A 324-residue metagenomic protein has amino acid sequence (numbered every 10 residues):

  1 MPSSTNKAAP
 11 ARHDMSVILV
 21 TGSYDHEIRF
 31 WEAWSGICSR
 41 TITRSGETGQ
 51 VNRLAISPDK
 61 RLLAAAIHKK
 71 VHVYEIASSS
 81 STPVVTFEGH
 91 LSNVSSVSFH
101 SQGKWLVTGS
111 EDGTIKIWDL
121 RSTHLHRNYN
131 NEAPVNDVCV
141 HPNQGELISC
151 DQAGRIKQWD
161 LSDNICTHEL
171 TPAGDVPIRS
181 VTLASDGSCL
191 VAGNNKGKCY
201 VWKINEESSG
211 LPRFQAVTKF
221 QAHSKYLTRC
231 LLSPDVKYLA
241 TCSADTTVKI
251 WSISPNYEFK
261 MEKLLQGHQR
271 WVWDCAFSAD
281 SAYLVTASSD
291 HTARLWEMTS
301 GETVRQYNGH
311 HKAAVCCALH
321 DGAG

Functional and structural regions predicted by a protein language model:
S3-P10, T48-A55, S92-S98, A133-V140 (+4 more regions): Canonical WD40 repeat/beta-propeller blade segments in eukaryotic WD-repeat proteins
A8-G22, I28: An edge-strand/N-cap motif at the start of beta-rich repeat modules
H13-M15, P58-D59, S101-Q102, P142-N143 (+4 more regions): Residue-level detector of Asp-centered blade-edge/turn motifs that repeat once per structural unit in beta-propeller
G22-D25, A66-H68, G109-D112, C150-A153 (+3 more regions): Conserved strand-to-loop turn within each blade of WD40 beta-propeller repeats
I28, L54, V94-V97, L106 (+12 more regions): Hydrophobic packing within well-folded, soluble alpha/beta domains
F30-T41, T48, K69, V73-T86 (+8 more regions): Per-blade loop-tip surfaces of WD-repeat and WD-like beta-propellers in eukaryotic adaptors/scaffolds
N52, I56-V85, G89-S96, H100-Q102 (+1 more regions): Eukaryotic helix-linker segments that join adjacent hydrophobic helices
